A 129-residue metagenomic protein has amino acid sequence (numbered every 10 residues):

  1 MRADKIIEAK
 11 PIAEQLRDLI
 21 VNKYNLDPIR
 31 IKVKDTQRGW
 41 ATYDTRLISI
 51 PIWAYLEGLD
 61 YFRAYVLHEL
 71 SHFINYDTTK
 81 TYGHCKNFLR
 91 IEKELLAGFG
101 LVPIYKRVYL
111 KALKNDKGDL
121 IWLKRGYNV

Functional and structural regions predicted by a protein language model:
M1-D60, D77-V129: Metalloprotease/metallohydrolase-associated module, dominated by Zn2+-dependent proteases
A64-Y76: Active-site recognition of the HExxH zinc-binding catalytic motif
